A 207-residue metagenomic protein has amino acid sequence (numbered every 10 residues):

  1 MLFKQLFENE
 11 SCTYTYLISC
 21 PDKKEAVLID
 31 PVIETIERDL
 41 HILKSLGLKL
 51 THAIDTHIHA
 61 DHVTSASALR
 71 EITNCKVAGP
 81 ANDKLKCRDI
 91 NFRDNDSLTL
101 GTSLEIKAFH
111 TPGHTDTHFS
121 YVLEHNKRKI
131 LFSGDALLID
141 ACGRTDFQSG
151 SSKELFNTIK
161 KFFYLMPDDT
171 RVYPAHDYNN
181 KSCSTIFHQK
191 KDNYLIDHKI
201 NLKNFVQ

Functional and structural regions predicted by a protein language model:
M1-L48, Y121-G134: Conserved beta-strand hairpin/beta-sheet module of binuclear metal-dependent hydrolase folds, prominently
K4-F7, L28-I29, A53-T56, A108-H110 (+1 more regions): Short, flexible loop segments at the rims of nucleotide/cofactor-binding pockets, characterized by
L6, F92, T111, I186: Hydrophobic residues at beta-strand termini and immediately following loops that shape nucleotide-binding pockets
C12, I33-H110, K129, K191-D192 (+1 more regions): Active-site HxH/HxHxD metal-binding segment of metal-dependent hydrolases
K24, L48, S97, T115-Q207: Metallo-beta-lactamase
I29, V77-G79, F132-S133, P174: Hydrophobic residues in well-ordered beta-strands that form the structural core
